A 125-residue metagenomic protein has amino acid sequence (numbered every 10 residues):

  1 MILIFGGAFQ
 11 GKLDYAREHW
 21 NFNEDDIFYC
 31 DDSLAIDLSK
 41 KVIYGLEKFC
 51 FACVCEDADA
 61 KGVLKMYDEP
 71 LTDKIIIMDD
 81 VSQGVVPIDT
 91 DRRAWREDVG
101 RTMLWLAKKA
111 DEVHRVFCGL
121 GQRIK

Functional and structural regions predicted by a protein language model:
M1-D32: Glycine-rich P-loop/Walker A and Walker A-like loops and their local beta1-loop-alpha1 context in P-loop NTPases
G6, G45, C118: Active-site donor-binding loop signature of nucleotide-sugar glycosyltransferases
G11, F49-C50, G121: Glycine-rich nucleotide phosphate-binding loop and flanking beta-alpha elements of Rossmann-like dinucleotide-binding
K12, W20-F22, A35-I36, C53-E56 (+2 more regions): Residue-level detector of solvent-exposed, low-hydrophobicity positions
D25-I77: Conserved nucleotide-sensing/catalytic segment adjacent to the nucleotide-binding pocket in NTP-handling enzymes
A58-K125: Replace "adjacent to P-loop NTPase cores in ATP/GTP-dependent enzymes" with "adjacent to NTP-binding cores
